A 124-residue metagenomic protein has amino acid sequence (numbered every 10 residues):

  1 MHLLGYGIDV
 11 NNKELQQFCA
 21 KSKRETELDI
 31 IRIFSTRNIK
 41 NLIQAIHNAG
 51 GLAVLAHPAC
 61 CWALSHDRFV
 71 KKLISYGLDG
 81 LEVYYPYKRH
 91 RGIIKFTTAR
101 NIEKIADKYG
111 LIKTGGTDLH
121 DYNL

Functional and structural regions predicted by a protein language model:
M1-G5, A63-K71, H90-I102, Y122-L124: Histidine/acidic-residue-rich catalytic or RNA/ligand-binding cores of hydrolases and nuclease-related proteins
M1-Y76: Extended substrate/RNA-proximal surfaces in nucleic-acid metabolism proteins
I8, P58-C60, P86-K88, D118-Y122: Active-site beta-loop-alpha junctions enriched in small/polar residues
A49, K108-Y109: Helix C-cap/helix->beta junction micro-motif
A53-A56, L81-V83, K113-T117: Hydrophobic faces of well-ordered beta-strands that scaffold small-molecule active sites in alpha/beta enzyme cores
F69-R89: Structural recognition of alpha->loop->beta junctions
G110-L124: Short acidic/histidine-rich active-site segments
